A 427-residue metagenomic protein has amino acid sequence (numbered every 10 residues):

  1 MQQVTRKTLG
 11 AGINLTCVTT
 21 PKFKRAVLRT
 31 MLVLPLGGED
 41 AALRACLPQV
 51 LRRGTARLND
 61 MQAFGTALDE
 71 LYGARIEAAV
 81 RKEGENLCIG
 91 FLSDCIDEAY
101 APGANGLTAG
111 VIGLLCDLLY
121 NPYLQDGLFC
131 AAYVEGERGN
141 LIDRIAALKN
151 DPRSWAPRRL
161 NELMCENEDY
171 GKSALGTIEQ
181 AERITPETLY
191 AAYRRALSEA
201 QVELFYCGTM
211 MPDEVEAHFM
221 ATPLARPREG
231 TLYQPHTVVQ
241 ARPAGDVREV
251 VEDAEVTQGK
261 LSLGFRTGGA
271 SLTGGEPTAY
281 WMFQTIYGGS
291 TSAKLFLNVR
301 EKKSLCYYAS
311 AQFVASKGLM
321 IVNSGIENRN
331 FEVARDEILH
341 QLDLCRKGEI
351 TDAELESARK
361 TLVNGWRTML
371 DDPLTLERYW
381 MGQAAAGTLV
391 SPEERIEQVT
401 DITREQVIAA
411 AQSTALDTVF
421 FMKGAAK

Functional and structural regions predicted by a protein language model:
M1-V27: N- or domain-start disorder-to-order transition segments that initiate the globular core
V18, K24-R44, M61-D117, R144 (+5 more regions): M16 family metallopeptidases and their MPP-like homologs
A45-R52: Active-site SXXK
G54-R57, E98-P102, N121-C130: Short, polar/flexible loop-turn hinges at active-site or ligand-entry regions and domain interfaces
V111, A192, E214-H218, L295 (+1 more regions): Hydrophobic side chains in well-ordered alpha-helices
Y170-Q180, R195-A270: An aromatic/glycine/proline-enriched structural segment found at the starts of mature extracellular/organellar domains
Q258-K260, G268-G289: A conserved active-site cap/scaffold subdomain adjacent to cofactor or substrate pockets
